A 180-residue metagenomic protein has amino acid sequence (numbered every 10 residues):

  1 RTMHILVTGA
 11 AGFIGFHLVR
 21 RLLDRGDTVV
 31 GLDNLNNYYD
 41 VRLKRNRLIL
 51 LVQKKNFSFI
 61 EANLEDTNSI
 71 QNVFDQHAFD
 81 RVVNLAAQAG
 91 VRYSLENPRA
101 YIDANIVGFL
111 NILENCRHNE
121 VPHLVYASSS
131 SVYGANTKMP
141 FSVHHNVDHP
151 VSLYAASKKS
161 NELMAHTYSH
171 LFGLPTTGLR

Functional and structural regions predicted by a protein language model:
R1-R180: N-terminal Rossmann-like NAD(P)+-binding domain of SDR-like oxidoreductases, especially those catalyzing
